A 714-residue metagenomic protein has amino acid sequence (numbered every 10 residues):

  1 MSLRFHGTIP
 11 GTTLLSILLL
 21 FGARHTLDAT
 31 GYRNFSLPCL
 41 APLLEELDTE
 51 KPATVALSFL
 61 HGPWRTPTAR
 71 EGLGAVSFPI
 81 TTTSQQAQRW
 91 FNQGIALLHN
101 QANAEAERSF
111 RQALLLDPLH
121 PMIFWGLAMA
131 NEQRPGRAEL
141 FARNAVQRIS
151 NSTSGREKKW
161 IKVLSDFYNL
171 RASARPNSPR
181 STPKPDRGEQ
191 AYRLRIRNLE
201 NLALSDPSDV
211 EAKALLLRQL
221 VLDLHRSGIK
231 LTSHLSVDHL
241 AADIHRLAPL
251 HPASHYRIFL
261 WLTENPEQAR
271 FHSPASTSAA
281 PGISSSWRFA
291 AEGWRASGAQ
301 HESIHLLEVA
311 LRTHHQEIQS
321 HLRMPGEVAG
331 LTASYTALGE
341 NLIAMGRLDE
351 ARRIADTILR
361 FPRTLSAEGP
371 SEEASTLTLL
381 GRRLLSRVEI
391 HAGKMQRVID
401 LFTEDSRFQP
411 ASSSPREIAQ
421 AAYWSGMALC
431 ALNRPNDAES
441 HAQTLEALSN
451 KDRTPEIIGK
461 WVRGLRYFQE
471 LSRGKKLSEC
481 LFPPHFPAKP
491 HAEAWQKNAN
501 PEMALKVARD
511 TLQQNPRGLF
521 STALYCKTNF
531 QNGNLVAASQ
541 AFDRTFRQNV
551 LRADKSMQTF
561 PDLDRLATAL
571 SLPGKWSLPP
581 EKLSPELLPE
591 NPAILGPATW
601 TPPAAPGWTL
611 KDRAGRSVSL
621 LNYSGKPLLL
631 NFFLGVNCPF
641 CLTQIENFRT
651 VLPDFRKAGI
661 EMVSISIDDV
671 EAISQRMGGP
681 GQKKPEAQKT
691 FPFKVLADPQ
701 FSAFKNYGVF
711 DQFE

Functional and structural regions predicted by a protein language model:
Q85-Q93, L119-A128, S152-S181, P207-R226 (+7 more regions): Amphipathic alpha-helical repeat scaffolds of TPR domains
A96, A130, S165-D166, A172 (+11 more regions): Residue-level signature for tetratricopeptide repeat
N100-Q101, R134-P135, E189, D223 (+10 more regions): Structural motif corresponding to the intra-repeat A-B loop/turn of tetratricopeptide repeats
R111-L116, S150-N151, A203-S205, A242-L247 (+8 more regions): Solenoid-like repeat scaffolds
P121, A128-N151, R295, H305-T313 (+6 more regions): TPR/TPR-like (Sel1-like) alpha-helical repeat modules
S556-G607, L621-S624: N-proximal helix/coil linker or "cap" segments that precede and/or mark the start of modular domains
S619-F648: Short active-site neighborhood of thiol/selenol oxidoreductases, capturing the structured segment around
T643-F691, L696-K705: Structural microenvironment flanking redox-active thiols in thiol-disulfide oxidoreductases
